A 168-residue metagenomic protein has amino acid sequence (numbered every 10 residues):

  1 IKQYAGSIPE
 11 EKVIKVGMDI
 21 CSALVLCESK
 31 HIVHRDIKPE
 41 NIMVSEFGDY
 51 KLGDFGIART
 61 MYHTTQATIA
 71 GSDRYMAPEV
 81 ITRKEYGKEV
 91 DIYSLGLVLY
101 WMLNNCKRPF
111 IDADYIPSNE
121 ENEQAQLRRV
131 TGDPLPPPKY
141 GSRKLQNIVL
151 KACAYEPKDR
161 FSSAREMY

Functional and structural regions predicted by a protein language model:
V16-G17: Activation segment signature within eukaryotic-like protein kinase domains
S22-I32: Protein kinase catalytic-loop region centered on the HRD/HxD motif
A67-E79: Conserved activation segment of eukaryotic-like protein kinases, specifically the C-terminal portion of the activation
D91: Conserved catalytic-loop aspartate of Hanks-type protein kinases
Y140-C153: Conserved C-terminal C-lobe helix
R160: Conserved HRD-motif arginine in the catalytic loop of eukaryotic-like protein kinases
